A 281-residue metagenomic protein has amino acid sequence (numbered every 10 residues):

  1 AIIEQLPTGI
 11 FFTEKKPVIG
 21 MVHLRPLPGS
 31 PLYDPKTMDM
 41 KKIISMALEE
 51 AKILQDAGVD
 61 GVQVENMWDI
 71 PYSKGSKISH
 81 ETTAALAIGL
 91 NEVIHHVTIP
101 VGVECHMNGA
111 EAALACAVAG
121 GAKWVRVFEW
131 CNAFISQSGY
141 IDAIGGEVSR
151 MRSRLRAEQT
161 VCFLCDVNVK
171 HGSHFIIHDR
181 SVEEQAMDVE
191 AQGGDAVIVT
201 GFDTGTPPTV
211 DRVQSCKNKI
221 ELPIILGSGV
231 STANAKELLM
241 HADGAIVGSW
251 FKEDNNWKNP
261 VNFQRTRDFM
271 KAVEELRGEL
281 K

Functional and structural regions predicted by a protein language model:
A1-P7, L280-K281: Eukaryotic N-terminal low-complexity, Ser/Thr- and Lys/Arg-rich leader segments that predominantly function as
I2-I3, L226-S228: Short gly/ser/thr-rich secondary-structure transition/capping motifs
P7-T8, R265: A general marker of short, structured functional hotspots
T8-F12, S153: Short boundary motifs at domain starts and secondary-structure transition points
E14-P17: A short, charged/proline- and glycine-enriched loop that marks the coil->beta-strand transition at the N-terminal
I19, L24-S76, E81-V101, N108-L222 (+5 more regions): Alpha/beta enzyme core
